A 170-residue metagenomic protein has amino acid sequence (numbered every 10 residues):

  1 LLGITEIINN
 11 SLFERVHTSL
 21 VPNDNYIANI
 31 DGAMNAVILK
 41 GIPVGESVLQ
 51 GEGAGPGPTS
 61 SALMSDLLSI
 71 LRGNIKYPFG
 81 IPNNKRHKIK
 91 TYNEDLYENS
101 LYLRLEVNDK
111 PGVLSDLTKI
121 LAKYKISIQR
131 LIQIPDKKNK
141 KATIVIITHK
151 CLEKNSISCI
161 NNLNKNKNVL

Functional and structural regions predicted by a protein language model:
L1-E14, P56-D66, L96-V107: Charged, low-complexity, helix/coiled-coil-prone segments
L1-N29, M34: Substrate-binding/catalytic subdomain of NAD(P)-dependent oxidoreductase enzymes
L2-G3, R15, I38, V48-Q50 (+2 more regions): Structured core elements
F13, M34-A36, Y102, T143: Broad gene-expression machinery/nucleic-acid interaction feature
S19-N23, I42-E46, G53-P56, N108-K110 (+1 more regions): Short, glycine-/Ser/Thr-/acidic-enriched flexible segments
Y26-S100: ATP-dependent carboxylate/acyl-activation modules
L67-L170: A conserved regulatory-domain signal marking ACT and ACT-like small-molecule sensing domains and adjacent regulatory
